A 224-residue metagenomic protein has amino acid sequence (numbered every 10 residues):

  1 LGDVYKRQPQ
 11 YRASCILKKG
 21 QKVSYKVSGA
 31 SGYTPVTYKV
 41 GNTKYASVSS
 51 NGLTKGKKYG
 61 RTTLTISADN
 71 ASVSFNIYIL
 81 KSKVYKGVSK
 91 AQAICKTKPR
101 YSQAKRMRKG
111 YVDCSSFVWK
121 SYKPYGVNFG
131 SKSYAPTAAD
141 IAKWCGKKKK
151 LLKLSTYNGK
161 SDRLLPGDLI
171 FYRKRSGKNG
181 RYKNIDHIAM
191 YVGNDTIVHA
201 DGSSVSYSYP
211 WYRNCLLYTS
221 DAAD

Functional and structural regions predicted by a protein language model:
L1-Q8, Y218-D224: Conserved small/polar residues in nucleotide/adenosyl-binding loops
K6-K81: Extracytoplasmic soluble-region selector
I79-K132, L165, R173-S176, G180-N184 (+1 more regions): N-terminal capping segments
V127-Y207: ...with weaker cross-activation on analogous glycine-rich loops/strands in unrelated enzymes
S203-L217: Active-site signature of cysteine proteases
